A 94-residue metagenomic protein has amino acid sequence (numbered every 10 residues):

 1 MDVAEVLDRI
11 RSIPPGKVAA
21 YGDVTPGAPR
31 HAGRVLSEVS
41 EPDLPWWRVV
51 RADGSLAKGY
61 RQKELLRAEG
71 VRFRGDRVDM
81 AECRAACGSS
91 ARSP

Functional and structural regions predicted by a protein language model:
M1-P94: Nucleic acid-binding interface residues in structured DNA/RNA-binding domains, emphasizing the DNA-engaging scaffolds
